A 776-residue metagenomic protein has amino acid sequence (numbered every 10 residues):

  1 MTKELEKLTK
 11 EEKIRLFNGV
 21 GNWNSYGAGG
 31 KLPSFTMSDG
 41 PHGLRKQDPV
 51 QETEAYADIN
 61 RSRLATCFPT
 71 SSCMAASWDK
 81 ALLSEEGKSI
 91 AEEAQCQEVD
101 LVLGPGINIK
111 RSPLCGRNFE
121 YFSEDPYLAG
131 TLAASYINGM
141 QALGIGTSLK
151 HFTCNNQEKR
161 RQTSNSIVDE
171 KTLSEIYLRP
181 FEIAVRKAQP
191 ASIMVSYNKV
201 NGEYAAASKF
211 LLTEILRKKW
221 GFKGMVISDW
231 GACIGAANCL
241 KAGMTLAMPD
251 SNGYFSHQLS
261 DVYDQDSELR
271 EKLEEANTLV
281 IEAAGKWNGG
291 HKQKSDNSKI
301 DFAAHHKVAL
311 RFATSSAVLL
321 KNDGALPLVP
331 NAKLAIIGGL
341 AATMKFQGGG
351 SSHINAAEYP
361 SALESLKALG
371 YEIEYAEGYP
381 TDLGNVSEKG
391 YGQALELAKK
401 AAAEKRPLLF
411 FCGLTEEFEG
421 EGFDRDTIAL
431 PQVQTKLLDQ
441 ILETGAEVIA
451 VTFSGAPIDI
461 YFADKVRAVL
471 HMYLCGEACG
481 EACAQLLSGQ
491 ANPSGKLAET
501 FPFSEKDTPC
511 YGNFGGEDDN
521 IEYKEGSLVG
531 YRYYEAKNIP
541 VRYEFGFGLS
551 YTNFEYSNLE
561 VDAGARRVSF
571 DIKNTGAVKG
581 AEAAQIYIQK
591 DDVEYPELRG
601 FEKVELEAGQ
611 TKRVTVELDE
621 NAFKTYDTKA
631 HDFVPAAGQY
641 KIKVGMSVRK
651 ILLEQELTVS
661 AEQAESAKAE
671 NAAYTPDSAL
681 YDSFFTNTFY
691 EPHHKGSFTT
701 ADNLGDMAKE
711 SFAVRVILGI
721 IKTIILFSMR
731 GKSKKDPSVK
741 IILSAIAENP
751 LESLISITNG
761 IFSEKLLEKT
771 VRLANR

Functional and structural regions predicted by a protein language model:
M1-T625, V634, Q639-V644, V648 (+2 more regions): Glycoside hydrolase catalytic-domain context in secreted enzymes
T36-S38, S148, R532-Y534, S557 (+9 more regions): Residues in well-ordered beta-strands of folded domains
I441, K709-L743, A747: Amphipathic alpha-helical coiled-coil/helical-bundle segments that mediate oligomerization/assembly and other
H631: Extracellular/periplasmic metallocenter environments
K650-Q655: Extracellular and select intracellular beta-sandwich modules with Ser/Thr-enriched, small-residue motifs on
E656-V716: Charged, amphipathic alpha-helical linkers/stalks
K735-R776: C-terminal non-catalytic accessory extensions
